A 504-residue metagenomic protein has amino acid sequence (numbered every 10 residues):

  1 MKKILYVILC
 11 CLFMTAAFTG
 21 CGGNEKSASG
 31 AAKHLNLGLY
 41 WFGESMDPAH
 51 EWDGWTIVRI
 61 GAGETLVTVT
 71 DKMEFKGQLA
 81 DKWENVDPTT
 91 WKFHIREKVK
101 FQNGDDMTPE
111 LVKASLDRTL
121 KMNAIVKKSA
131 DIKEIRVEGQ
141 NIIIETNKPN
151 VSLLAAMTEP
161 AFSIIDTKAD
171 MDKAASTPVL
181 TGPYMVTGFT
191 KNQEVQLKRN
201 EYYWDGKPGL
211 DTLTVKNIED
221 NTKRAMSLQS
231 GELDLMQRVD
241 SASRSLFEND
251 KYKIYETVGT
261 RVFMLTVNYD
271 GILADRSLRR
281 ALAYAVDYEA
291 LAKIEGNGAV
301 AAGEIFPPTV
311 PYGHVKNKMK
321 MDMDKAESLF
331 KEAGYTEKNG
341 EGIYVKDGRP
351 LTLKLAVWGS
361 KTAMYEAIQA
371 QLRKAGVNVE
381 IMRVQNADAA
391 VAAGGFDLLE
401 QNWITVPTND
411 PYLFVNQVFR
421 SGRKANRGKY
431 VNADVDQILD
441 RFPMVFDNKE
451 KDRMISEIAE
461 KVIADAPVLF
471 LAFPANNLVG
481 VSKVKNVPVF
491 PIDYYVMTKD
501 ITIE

Functional and structural regions predicted by a protein language model:
G38-V86, D117, V179, I492-D493: N-terminal lobe/hinge region of extracytoplasmic solute-binding protein
L39-I57, L79, D105, L153-F162 (+2 more regions): A structural "hinge/loop" feature
T70, E74, M157-P208, T212 (+3 more regions): Gly/Pro-rich hinge or "lid" segments in bacterial periplasmic/extracellular proteins
E84, K127-K168, A281: Surface-exposed binding/hinge segments that line and control ligand-binding clefts or catalytic entry sites
N200-S245, N378: Ligand-site clamp/hinge motif
A274-Q369, E457: Append "and occasionally in soluble cytosolic enzymes with long acidic Gly/Pro-rich linkers
A285-G313, S360-A367, A390-E504: Detector for C-terminal structural segments
T336-V406, N476: Ligand/substrate-recognition segments at binding pockets and active sites
